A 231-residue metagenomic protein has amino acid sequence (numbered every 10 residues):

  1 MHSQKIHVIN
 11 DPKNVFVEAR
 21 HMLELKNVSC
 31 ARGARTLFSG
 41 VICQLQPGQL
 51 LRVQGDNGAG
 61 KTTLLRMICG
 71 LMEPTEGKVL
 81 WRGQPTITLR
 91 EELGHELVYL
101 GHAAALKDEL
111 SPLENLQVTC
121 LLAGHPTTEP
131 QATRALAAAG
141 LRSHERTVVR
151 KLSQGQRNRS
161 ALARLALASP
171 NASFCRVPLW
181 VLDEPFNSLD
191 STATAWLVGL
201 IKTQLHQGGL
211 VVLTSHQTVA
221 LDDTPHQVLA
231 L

Functional and structural regions predicted by a protein language model:
K5, V15-R52: A short, flexible loop at the N-terminus of ABC-type nucleotide-binding domains that lies
C69: Helix-to-loop junction immediately C-terminal to a conserved catalytic motif
G77-L93: Conserved ABC transporter NBD signature motif
A103, D108-G124: Q-loop/switch helix immediately C-terminal to the Walker
E109, V148-N158: Conserved ABC ATPase signature
Q117, E129-H144: Conserved ABC ATPase "signature" region
F174-C175, W180-E184: Catalytic Walker B motif of ABC-type/P-loop ATPase nucleotide-binding domains
D183, L189-D190: ABC-family nucleotide-binding domains
